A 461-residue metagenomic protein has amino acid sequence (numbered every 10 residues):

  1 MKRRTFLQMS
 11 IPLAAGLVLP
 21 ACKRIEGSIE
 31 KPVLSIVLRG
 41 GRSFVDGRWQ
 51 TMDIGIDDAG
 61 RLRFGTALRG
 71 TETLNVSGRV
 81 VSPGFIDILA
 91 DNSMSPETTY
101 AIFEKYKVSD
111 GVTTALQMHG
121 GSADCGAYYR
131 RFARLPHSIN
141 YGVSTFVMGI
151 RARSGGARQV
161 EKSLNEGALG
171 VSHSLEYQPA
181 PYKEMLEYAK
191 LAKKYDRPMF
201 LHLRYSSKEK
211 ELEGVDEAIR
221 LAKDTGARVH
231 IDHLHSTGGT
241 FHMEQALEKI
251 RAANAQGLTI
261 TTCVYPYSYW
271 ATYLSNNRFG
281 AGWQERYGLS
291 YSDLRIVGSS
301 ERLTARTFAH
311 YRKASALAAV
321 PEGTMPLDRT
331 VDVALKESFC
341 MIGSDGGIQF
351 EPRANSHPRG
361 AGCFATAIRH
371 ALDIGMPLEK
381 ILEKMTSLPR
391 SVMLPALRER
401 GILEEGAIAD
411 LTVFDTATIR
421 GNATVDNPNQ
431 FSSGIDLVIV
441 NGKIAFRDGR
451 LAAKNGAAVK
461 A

Functional and structural regions predicted by a protein language model:
T5-R24: N-terminal export signals
K31-V37, R42-P83: Histidine-rich, glycine-flanked metal-binding segment
G41, M325, D332-F339, S344-D345 (+1 more regions): C-terminal cap of metal-dependent C-N hydrolases
S43-D53, P321-T324, P377-E383, R390-N429: Acidic, glycine-enriched loop/beta-strand segments at the rims of small-molecule binding/catalytic pockets
V76, V80, I88-A90, T98-S172 (+4 more regions): Divalent-metal coordination cores built from histidine and acidic residues
F85-M94, L175, F200-Y205: Histidine-centered catalytic micro-motifs
A157-S174, P179-A180, H233-M376: Active-site neighborhoods of metal-dependent hydrolases
L203, K208-K223, E351-E383, P389-E399 (+3 more regions): Extended hydrophobic/aromatic segments used for targeting, binding, or gating
